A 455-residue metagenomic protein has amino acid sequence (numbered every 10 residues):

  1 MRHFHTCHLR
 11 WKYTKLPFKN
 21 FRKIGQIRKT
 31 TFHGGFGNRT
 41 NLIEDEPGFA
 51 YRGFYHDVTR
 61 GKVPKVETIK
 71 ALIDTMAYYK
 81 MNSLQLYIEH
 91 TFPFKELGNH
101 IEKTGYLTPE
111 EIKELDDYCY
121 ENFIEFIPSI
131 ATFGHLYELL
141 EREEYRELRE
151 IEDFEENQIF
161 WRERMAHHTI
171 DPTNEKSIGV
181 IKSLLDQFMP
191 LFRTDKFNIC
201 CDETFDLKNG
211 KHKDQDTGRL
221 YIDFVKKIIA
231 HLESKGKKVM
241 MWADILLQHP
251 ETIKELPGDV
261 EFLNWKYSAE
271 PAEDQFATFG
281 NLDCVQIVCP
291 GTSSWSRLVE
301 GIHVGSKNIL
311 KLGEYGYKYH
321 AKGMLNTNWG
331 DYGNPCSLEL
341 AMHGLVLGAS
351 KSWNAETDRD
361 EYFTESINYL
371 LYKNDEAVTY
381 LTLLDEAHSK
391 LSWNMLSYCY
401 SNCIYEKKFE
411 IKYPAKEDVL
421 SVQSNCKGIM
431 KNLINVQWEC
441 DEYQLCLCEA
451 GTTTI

Functional and structural regions predicted by a protein language model:
M1-L220, K227, H231-K235, M240 (+4 more regions): Feature activates predominantly on carbohydrate-active enzymes
R10, T14-L16, K23-K29, E114-D117 (+4 more regions): Substrate-binding groove of N-acetylhexosamine-processing glycoside hydrolases
